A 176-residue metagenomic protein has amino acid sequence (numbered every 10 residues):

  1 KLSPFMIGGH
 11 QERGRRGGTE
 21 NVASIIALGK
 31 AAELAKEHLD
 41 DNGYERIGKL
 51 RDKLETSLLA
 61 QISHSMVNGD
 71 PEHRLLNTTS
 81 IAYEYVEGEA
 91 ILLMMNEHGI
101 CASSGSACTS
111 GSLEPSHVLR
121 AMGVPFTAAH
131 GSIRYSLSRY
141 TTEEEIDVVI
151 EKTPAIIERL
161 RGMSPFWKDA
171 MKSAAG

Functional and structural regions predicted by a protein language model:
K1-G176: Pyridoxal 5′-phosphate
